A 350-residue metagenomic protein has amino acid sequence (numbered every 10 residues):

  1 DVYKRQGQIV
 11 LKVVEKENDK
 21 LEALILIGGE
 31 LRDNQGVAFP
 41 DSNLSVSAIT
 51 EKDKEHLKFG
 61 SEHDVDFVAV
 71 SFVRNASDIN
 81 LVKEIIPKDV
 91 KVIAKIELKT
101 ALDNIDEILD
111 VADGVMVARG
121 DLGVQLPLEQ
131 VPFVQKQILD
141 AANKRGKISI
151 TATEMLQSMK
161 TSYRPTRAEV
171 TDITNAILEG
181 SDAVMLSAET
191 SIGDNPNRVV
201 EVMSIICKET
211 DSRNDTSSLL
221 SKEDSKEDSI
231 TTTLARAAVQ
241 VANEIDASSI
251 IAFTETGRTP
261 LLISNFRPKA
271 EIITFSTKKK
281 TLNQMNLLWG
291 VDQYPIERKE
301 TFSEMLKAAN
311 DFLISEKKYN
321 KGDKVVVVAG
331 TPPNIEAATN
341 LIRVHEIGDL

Functional and structural regions predicted by a protein language model:
V2-Y3: Short, small-residue-biased leader/transition segments that mark boundaries at the very start of proteins
G7-Q8, K16-N18, L26-G28, F72-N75 (+12 more regions): Short, ordered loop/turn segments at secondary-structure junctions
K20-L57, A69, L178: Catalytic P-loop NTP-binding/switch module of NTPases
R32, T259-L261, R267-E304: Nucleotide-binding motor/catalytic cores of P-loop/tubulin-like NTPases across gene-expression machines
S45, I93-I96, K144, V202-V239: Long, charged amphipathic helices and adjacent flexible linkers at domain junctions
S47-T153, M159-V170, I177: Conserved alpha/beta-domain cores
K83, T190-R213, L341-H345: C-terminal helical cap(s) of enzyme catalytic domains, especially alpha/beta-barrels
K321-V328, P332, N340-V344: C-terminal binding/interaction regions
